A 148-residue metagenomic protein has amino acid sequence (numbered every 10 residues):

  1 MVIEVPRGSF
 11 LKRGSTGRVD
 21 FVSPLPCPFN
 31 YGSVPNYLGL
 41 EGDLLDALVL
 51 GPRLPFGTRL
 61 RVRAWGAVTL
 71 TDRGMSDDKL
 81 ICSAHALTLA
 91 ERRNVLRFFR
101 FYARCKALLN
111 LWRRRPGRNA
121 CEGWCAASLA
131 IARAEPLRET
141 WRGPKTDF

Functional and structural regions predicted by a protein language model:
M1-F148: Hydrophobic N-terminal alpha-helices or hydrophobic patches in metabolic proteins across all domains of life
